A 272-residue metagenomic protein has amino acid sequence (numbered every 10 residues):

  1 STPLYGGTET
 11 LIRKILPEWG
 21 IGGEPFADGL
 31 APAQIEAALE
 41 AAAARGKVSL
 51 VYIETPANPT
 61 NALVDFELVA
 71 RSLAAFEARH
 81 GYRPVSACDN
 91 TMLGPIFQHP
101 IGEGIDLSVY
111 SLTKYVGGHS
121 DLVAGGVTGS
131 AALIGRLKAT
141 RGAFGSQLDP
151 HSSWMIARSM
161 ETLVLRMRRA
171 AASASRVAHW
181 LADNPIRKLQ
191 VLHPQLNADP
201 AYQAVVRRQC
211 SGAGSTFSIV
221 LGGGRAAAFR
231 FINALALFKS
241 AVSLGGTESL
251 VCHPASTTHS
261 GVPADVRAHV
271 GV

Functional and structural regions predicted by a protein language model:
S1-R187, L192: Conserved PLP-enzyme active-site core in the AAT-like
K188-V272: Conserved C-terminal alpha-helix-loop-beta "cap" of PLP-dependent enzymes that closes/shapes the active-site mouth
